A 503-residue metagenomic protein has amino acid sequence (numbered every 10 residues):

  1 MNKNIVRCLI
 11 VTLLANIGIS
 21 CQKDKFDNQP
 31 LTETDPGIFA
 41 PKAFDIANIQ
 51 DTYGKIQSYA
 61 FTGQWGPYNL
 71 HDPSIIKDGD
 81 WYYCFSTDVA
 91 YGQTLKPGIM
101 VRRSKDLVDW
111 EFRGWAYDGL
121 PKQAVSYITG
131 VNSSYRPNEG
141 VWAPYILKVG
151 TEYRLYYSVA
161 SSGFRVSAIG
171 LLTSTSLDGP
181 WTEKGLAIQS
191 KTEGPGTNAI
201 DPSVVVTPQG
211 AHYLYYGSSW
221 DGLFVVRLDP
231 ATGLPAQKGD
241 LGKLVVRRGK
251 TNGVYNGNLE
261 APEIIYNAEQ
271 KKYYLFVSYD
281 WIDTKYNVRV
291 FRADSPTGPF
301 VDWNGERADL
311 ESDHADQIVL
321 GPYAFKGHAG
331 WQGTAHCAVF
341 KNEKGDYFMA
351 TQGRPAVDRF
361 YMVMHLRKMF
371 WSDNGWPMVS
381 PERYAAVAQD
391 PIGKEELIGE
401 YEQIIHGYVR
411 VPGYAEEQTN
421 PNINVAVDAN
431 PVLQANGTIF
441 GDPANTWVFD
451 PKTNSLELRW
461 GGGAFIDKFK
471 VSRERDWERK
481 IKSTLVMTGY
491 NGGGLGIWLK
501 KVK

Functional and structural regions predicted by a protein language model:
K3-V11: Sec-dependent signal peptide recognition, specifically the positively charged N-region followed immediately by
I17-S20: C-terminal motif of bacterial Sec signal peptides marking the signal peptidase cleavage site
K23-K503: Carbohydrate-active catalytic/glycan-binding domains of CAZyme proteins, especially the secreted or lumenal ectodomains
